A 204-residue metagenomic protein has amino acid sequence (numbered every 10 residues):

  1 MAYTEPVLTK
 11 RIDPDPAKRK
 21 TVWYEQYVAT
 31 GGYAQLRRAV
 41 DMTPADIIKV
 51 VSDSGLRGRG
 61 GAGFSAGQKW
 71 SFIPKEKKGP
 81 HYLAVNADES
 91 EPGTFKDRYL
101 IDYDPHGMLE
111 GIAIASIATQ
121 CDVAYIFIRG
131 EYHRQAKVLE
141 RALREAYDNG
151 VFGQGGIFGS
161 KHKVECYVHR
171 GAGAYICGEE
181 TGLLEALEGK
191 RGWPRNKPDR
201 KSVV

Functional and structural regions predicted by a protein language model:
M1-V204: Feature of Fe-S/electron-transfer and energy-metabolism proteins that preferentially highlights extended coupling
